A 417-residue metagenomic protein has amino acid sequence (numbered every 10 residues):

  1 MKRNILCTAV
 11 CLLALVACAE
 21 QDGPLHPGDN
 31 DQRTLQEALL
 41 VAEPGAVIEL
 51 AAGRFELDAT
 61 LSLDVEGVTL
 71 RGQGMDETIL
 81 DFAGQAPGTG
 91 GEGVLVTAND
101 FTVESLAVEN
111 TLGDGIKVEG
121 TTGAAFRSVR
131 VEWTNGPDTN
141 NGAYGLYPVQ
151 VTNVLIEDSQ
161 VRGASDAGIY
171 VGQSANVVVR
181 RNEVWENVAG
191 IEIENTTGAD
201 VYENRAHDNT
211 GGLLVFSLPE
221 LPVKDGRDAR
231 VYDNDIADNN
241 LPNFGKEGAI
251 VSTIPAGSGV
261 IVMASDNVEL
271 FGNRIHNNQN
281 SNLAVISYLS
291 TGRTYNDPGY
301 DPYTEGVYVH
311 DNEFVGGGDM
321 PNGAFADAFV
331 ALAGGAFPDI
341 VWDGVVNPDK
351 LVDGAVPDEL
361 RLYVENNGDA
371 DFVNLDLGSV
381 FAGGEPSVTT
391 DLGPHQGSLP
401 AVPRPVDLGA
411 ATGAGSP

Functional and structural regions predicted by a protein language model:
M1-C7: Bacterial N-terminal signal peptides that target proteins for export
L15-A17: C-terminal motif of bacterial Sec signal peptides marking the signal peptidase cleavage site
A19-Q21: Bacterial signal peptide processing site
H26-R33, V47, G67-L112, N135: Right-handed parallel beta-helix/beta-spiral solenoid domain characteristic of secreted/periplasmic
L35-A42, E56-V65, L70, K117-G120 (+2 more regions): Short, T/G/N/S-enriched strand-turn elements that build extracellular solenoid repeat scaffolds
D58, F82-L95, N110-K117, D138-P148 (+6 more regions): Extracellular beta-strand/beta-solenoid scaffold signature
Q73-D76, N99-N110, T122-N135, T152-S165 (+5 more regions): Right-handed parallel beta-helix
T291, Y295-P417: Acidic, glycine- and Ser/Thr-rich low-complexity intrinsically disordered tracts in extracellular/secreted proteins
